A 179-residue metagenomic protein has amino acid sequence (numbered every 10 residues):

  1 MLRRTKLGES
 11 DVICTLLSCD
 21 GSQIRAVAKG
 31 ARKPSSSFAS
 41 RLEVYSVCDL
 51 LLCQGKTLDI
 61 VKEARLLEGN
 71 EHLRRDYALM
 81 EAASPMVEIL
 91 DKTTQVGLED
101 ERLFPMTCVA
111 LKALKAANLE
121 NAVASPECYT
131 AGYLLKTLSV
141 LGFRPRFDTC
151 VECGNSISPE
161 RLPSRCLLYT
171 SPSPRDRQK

Functional and structural regions predicted by a protein language model:
M1-P105: A surface-exposed, charged beta-strand/loop segment in the N-terminal or early-internal portion of soluble proteins
M86, L134, L168-Y169: A residue-level signal for conserved active-site and pocket-lining positions in enzyme catalytic cores
L103-L111, G132: Short, conserved phosphate-binding/catalytic loop or strand-edge motifs used in phosphoryl-/nucleotidyl-transfer
F147: Residues immediately within or flanking Cys/His clusters that coordinate Zn2+ in small zinc-binding modules
C150-C153: Short cysteine-rich clusters marking metal-coordination/redox-active sites
S156: Cys/His-rich metal-chelating microdomains
P159-E160: Short, non-ligating residues that shape and space the ligands of small metal-coordination modules and catalytic
Y169-Q178: Conserved small/polar residues in nucleotide/adenosyl-binding loops
